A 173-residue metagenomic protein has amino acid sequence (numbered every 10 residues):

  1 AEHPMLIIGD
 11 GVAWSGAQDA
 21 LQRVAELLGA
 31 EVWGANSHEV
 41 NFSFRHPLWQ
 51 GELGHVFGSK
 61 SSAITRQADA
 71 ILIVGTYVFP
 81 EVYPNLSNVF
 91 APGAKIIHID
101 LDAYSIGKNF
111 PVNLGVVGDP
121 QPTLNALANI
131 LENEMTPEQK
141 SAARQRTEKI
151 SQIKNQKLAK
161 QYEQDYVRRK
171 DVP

Functional and structural regions predicted by a protein language model:
A1, A94-P173: Phosphate/pyrophosphate-binding active-site segments
A1-P47, Q145-P173: Cofactor-pocket helix-loop regions in the catalytic cores of large enzyme subunits
H3-L6, A30-W33, P47, D69-L72 (+2 more regions): Structural motif
S15-Q18, S43-F44, V82-N85, K108 (+1 more regions): Short glycine-/acidic-enriched loop or helix-start segments at secondary-structure transitions that form or flank
A20-R23, K60-A63, Q67, P122 (+1 more regions): Alpha-helical scaffold segments in soluble metabolic enzymes
V24, L48-L53, A91, L114-V116: Short, hinge-like loop/turn segments at secondary-structure boundaries
N41-Q50, I106-V112: Glycine-rich, charge-decorated loop segments at or immediately adjacent to ligand/cofactor-binding or catalytic sites
G54-I106, F110-P111: Phosphate/diphosphate-binding loops
